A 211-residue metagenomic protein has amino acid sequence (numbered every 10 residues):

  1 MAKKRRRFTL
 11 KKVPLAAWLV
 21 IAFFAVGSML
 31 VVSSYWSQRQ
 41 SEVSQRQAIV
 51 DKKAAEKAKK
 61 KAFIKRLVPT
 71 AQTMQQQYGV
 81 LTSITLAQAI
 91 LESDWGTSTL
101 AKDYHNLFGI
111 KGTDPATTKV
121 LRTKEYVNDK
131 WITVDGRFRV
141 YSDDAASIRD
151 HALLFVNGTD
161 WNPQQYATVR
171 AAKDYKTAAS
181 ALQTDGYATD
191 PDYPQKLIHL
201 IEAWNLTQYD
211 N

Functional and structural regions predicted by a protein language model:
M1-L91, W95-N211: Catalytic cores of secreted/periplasmic lytic hydrolases that degrade extracellular macromolecules
